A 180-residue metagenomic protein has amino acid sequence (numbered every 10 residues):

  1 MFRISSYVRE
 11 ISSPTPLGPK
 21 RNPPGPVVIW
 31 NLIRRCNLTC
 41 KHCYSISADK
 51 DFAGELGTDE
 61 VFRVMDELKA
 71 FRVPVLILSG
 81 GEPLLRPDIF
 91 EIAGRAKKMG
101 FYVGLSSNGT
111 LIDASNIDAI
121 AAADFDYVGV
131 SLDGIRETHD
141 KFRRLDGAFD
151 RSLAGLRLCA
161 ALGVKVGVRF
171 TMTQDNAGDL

Functional and structural regions predicted by a protein language model:
F2-Y127: Conserved alpha-helical substructure of the radical SAM core
L38, E137, V166: Glycine-centered loop/turn positions within well-structured domains that cap or flank conserved ligand/cofactor-binding
A53-L56, I120, D140, R144 (+1 more regions): Pocket-edge positions in alpha/beta enzyme catalytic cores
L56, P87, G147, D175-G178: Residue-level signal for the nucleotide or nucleotide-sugar donor/cofactor binding architecture
E60-V64, I92, N116, A148-L158 (+1 more regions): A general structural detector for well-ordered alpha-helical segments in enzyme core domains, enriched
P83-L85, G109-A114, G129-L145, Q174-D175: Conserved radical SAM core fold
R86-P87, I92, M99-Y102, S106-N108 (+4 more regions): Short acidic, glycine/proline-enriched helix-loop-strand junctions
Y102, G155-D179: Conserved strand-turn element in the central/C-terminal portion of the radical SAM core barrel that lines
